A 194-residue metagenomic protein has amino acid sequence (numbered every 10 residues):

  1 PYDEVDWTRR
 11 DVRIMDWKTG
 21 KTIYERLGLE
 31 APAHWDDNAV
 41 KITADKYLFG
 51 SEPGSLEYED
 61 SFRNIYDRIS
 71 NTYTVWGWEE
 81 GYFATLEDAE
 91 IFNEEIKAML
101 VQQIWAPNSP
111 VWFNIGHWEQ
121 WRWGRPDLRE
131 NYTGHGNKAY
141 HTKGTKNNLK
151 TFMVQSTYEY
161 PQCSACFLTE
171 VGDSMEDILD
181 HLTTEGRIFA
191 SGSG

Functional and structural regions predicted by a protein language model:
P1-G194: Extended catalytic cores of very large enzyme megasubunits
